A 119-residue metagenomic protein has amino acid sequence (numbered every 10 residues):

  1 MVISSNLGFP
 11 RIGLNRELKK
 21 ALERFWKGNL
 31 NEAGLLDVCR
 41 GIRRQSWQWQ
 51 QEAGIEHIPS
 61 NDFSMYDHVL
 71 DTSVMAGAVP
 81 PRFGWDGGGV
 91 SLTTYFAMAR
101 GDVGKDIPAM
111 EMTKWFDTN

Functional and structural regions predicted by a protein language model:
M1-N119: Domain-level signal for soluble alpha/beta catalytic cores
